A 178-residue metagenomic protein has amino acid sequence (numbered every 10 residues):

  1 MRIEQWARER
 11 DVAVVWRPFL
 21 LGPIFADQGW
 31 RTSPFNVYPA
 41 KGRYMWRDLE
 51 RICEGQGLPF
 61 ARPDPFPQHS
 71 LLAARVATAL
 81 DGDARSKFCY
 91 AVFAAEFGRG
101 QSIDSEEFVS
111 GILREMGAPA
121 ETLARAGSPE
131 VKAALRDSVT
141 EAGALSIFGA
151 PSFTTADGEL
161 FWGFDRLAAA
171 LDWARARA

Functional and structural regions predicted by a protein language model:
M1-A13, R17, G82, K87 (+1 more regions): C-terminal cap of thioredoxin/glutaredoxin-like
M1-E96: Structural alpha/beta surface segment adjacent to cysteine/selenocysteine redox centers across thiol/disulfide enzymes
